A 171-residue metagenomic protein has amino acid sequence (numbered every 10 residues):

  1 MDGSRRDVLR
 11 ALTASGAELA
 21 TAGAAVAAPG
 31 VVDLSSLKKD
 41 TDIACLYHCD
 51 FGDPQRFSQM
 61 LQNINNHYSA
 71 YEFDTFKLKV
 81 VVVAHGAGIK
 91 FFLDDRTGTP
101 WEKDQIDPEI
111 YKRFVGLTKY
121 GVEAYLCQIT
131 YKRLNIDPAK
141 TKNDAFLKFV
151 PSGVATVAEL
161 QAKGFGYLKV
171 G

Functional and structural regions predicted by a protein language model:
M1-G16: N-terminal secretory signal peptides and thylakoid transit peptides that target proteins across membranes
A28-G171: Secreted/extracellular ectodomain signature
